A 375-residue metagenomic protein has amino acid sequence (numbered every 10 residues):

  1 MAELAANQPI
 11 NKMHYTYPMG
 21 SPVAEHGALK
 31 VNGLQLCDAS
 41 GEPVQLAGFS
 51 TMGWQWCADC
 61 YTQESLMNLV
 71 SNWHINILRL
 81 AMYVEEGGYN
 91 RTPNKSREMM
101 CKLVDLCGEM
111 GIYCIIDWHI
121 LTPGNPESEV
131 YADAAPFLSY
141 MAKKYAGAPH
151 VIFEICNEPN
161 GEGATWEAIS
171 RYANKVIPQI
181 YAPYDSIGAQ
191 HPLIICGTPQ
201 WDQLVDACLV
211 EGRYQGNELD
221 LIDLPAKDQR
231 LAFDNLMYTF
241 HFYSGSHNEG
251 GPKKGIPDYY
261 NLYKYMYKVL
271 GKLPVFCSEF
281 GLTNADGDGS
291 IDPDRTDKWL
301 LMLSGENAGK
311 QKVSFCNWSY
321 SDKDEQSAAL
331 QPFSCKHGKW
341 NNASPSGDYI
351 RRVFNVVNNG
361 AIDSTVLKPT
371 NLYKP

Functional and structural regions predicted by a protein language model:
E3-I77, N90, L372: N-terminal carbohydrate-binding accessory modules
V23, G53, A135-S139, K143 (+5 more regions): Extracellular glycoside hydrolase catalytic/binding regions
V44-L66, M82-K95, S244-G255, H337-W340: Acidic/histidine-rich helix-loop elements that form or flank divalent-metal/phosphate-binding sites at the catalytic
S50, V84, I120-T122, N157-P159 (+1 more regions): Short, histidine-centered active-site or binding-site loop motifs used for metal coordination, general acid-base
T62-P123, Y131-Y140, N174-G188, D292-K312: Aromatic-lined substrate-binding rim segments of carbohydrate-active enzymes
N341-P375: C-terminal functional modules
